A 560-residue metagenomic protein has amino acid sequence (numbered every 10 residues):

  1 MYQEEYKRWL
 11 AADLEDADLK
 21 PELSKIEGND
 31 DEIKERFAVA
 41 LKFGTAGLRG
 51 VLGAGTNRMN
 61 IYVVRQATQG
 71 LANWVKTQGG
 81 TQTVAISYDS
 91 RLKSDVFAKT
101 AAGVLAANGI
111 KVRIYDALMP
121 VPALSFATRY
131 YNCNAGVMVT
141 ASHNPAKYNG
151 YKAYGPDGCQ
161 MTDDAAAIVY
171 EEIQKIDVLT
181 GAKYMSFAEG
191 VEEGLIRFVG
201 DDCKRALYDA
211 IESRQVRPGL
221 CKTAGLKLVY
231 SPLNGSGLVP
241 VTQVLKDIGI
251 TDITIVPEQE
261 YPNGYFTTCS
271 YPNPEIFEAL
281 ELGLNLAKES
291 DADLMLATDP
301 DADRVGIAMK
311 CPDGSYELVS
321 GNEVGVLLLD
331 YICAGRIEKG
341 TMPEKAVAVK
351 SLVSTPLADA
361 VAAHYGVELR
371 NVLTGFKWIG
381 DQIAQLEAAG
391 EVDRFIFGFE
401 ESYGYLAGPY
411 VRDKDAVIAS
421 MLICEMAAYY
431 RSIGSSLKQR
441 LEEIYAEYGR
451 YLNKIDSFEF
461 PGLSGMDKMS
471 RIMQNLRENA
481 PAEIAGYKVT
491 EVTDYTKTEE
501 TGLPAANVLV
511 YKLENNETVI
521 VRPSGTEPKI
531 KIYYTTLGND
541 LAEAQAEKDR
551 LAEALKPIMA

Functional and structural regions predicted by a protein language model:
Y6-A101, N108, V191, I196-A224 (+1 more regions): An N-terminal, well-structured beta->alpha segment
E32-F37, L41, N149-A279, L286-A287: Gly/Ser/Thr-enriched, mixed-charge loops and adjacent short helices that form phosphate/oxyanion-binding elements
F37-N57, A141-S142, L228, P232-V244 (+4 more regions): Conserved phosphate/anionic-ligand binding catalytic regions in large, soluble enzymes, centered on
A85-Y148, K246-G306: N-terminal small/polar loop signature for handling phosphorylated ligands or for N-terminal nucleophile
V96-L105, Y148-G155, D303-N322, A358: Short Gly/Thr/Asp-enriched flexible loops that form oxyanion-binding sites at enzyme active sites
Y154-Y184, N322-K345, K350-D359, A416: Glycine-rich phosphate-binding loop plus the immediately following alpha-helix
K288, A292-L294, S315-E317, G335-R522 (+3 more regions): Phosphate-binding and adjacent anionic-ligand microenvironments
